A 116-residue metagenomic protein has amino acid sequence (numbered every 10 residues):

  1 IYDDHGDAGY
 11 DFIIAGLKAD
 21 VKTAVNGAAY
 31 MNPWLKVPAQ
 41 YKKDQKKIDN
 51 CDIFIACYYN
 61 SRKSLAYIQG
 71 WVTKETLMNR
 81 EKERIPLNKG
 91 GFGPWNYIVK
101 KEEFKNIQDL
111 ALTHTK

Functional and structural regions predicted by a protein language model:
I1-L17, K22-K116: Nucleic-acid endonuclease domains
